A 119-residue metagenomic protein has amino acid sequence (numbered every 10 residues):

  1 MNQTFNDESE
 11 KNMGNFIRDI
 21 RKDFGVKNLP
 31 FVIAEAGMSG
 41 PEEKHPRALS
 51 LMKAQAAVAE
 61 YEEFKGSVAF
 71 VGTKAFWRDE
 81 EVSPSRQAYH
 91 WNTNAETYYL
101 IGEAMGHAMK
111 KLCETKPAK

Functional and structural regions predicted by a protein language model:
M1-K119: Cell-envelope and extracellular/periplasmic
